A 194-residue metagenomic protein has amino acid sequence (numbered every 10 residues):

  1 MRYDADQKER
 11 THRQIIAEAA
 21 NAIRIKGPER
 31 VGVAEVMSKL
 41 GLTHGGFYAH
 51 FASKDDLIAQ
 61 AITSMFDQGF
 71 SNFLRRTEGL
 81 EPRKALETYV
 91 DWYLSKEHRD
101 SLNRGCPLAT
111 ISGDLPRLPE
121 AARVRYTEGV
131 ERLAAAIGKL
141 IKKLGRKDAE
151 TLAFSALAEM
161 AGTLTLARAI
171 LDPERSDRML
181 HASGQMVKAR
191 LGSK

Functional and structural regions predicted by a protein language model:
M1-R10, S193: N-terminal intrinsically disordered/low-complexity leader segments
D4, T11, I15-E18, L152: N-terminal positioning helix adjacent to the helix-turn-helix/winged-helix DNA-binding module
Q14, A22-Q60: Helix-turn-helix
I15-I23, Y93, M160: Short hydrophobic clusters on alpha-helical segments that form packing/core surfaces in small helical domains
Q60, L74-G105, A153-A156: Hydrophobic alpha-helical connector segments
T63-G69: Short, basic, alpha-helical segments at the C-terminal edge of helix-turn-helix-like DNA-binding modules
A85-T88, R99-T127: Amphipathic alpha-helical segments used for helix-helix packing
E120-G129, I141-K194: Hydrophobic/aromatic-rich alpha-helical bundle segments in the mid-to-C-terminal region
